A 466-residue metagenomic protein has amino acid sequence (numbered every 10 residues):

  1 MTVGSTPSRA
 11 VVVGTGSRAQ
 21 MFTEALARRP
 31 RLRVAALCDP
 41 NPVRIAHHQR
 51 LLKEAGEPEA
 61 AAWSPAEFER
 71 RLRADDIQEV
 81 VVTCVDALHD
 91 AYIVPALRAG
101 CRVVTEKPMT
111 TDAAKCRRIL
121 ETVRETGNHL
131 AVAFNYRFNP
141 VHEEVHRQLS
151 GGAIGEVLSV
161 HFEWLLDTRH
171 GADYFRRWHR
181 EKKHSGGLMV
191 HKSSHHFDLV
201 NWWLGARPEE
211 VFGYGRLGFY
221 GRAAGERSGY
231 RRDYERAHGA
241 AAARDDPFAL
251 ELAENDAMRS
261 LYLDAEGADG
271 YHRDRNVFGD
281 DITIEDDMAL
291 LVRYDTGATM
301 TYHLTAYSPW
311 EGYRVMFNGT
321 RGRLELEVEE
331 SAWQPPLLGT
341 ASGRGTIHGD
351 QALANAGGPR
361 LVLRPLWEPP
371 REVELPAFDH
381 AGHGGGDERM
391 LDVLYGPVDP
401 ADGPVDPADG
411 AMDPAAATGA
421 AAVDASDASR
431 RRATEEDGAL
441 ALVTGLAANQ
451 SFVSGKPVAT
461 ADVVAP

Functional and structural regions predicted by a protein language model:
M1-G56: N-terminal Rossmann-like dinucleotide-binding module
R29, A74, N139, G151 (+1 more regions): Acidic-histidine catalytic/liganding microenvironments
A35, A60, Q78, E209: Conserved acidic residues
E59-E67: Conserved SAM-binding strand-loop segment of SAM-dependent methyltransferases
A74, Q78-E79, V85-D86, D90-R137 (+1 more regions): Beta-strand-loop-alpha-helix segment that lines the small-molecule cofactor/substrate pocket of alpha/beta enzymes
Y136-R275, L394, M412-P414, G455: Predominantly a Rossmann-like dinucleotide-binding segment in NAD(P)-dependent oxidoreductases
A242, F248-T301, A306-S308, V328-E330: Contiguous C-terminal substrate-recognition/catalytic subdomains in enzyme active sites
E285-P466: C-terminal helical cap and adjacent loop that interface with cofactors, partners, or active-site loops
